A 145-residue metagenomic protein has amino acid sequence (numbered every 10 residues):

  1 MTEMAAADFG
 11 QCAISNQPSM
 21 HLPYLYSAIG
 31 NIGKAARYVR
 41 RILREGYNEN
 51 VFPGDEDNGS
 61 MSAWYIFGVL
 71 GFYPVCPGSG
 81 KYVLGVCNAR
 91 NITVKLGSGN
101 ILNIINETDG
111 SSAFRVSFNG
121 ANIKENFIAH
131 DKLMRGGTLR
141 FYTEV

Functional and structural regions predicted by a protein language model:
M1-I101, D131-T138: Active-site core of glycosidic bond-cleaving carbohydrate-active enzymes
G85-N91, N106-F114: A short, compositionally biased
I101, T108-V145: C-terminal beta-sandwich/jelly-roll accessory domains of carbohydrate-active enzymes
